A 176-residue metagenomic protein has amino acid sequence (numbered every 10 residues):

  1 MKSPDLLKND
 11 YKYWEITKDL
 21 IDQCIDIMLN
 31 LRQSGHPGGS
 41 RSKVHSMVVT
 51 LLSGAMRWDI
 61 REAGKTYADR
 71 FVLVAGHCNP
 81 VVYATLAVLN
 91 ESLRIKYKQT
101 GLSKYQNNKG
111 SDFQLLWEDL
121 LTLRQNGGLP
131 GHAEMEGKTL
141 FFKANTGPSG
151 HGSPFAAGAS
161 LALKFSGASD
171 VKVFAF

Functional and structural regions predicted by a protein language model:
M1-L51: Conserved acidic/glycine
I25-L31, R41-F176: Cofactor-binding active-site loop characterized by glycine-rich and histidine/acidic residues
